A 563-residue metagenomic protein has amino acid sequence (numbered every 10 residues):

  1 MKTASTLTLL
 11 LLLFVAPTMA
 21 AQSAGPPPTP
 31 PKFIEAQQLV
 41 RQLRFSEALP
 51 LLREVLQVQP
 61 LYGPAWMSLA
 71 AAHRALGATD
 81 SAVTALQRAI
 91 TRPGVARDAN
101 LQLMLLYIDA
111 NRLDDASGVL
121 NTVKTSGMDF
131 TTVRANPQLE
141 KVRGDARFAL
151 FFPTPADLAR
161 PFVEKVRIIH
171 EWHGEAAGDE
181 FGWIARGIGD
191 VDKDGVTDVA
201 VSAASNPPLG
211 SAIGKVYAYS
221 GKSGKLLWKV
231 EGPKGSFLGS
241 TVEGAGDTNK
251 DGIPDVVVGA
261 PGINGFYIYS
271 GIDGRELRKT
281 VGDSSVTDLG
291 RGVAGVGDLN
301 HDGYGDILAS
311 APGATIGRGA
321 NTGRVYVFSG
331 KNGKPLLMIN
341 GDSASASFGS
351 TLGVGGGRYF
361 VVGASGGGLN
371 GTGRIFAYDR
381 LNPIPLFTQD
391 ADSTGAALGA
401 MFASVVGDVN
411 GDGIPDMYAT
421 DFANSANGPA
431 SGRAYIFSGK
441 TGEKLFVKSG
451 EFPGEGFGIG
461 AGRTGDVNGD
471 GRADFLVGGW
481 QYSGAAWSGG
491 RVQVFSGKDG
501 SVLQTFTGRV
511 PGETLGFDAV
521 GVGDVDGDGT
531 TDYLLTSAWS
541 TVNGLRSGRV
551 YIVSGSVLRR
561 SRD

Functional and structural regions predicted by a protein language model:
P28-E54, V58: Alpha-helical segment of the N-proximal tetratricopeptide repeat
R41-Q42, A75-L76, D109: Register position in tetratricopeptide repeats
D157-D563: Conserved beta-strand/short-helix segments that make up beta-rich extracellular adhesion/recognition modules
